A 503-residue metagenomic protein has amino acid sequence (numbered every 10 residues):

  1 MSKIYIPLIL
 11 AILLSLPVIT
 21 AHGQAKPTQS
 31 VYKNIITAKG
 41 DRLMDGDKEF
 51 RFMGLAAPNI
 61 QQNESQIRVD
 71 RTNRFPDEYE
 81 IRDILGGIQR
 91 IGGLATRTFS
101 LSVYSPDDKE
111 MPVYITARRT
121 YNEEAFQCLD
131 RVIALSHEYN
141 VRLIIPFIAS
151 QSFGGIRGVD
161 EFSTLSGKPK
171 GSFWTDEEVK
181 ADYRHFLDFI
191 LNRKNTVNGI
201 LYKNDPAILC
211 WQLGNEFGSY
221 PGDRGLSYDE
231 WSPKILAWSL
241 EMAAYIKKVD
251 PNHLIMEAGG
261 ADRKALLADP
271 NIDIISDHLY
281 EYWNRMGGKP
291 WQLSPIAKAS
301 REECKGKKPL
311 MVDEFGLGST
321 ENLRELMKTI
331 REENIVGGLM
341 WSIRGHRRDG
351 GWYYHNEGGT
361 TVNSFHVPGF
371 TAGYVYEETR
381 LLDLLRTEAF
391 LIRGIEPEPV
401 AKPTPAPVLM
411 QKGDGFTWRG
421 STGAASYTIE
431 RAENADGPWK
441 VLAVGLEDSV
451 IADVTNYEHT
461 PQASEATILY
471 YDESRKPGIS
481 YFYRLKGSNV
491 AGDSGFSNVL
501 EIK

Functional and structural regions predicted by a protein language model:
P7-P17: Bacterial N-terminal signal peptides
A21-A25: Boundary at the C-terminal end of the N-terminal hydrophobic targeting segment
T28-I274, H278-M286, S294, G306-K308 (+4 more regions): Active-site mouth of glycoside hydrolases
P309-I392: Substrate-binding cleft of secreted/luminal carbohydrate-active enzymes
F390-G423, P477, G492-K503: Pro/Thr/Ser/Gly-rich low-complexity, intrinsically disordered linker/stalk tracts
T428-G478, D493-G495: Recognizes extended acidic, P/S/T-rich segments that occur within or adjacent to Ig-like beta-sandwich modules
